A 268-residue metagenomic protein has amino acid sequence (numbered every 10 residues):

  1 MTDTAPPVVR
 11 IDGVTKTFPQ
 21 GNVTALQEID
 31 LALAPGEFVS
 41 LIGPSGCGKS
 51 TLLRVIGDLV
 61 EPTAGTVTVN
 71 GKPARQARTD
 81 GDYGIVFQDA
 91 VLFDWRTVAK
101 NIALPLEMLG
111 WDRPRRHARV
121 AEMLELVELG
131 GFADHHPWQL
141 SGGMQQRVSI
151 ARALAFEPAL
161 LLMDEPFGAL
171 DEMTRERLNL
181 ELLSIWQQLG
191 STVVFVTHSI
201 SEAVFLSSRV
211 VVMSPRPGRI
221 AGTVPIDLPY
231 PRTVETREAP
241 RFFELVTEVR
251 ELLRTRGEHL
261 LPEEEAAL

Functional and structural regions predicted by a protein language model:
I42-P44: The feature captures the beta-strand-to-loop junction immediately N-terminal to the Walker
G57: Helix-to-loop junction immediately C-terminal to a conserved catalytic motif
K72-D89, M108-H117, V234-A239: ABC ATPase NBD coupling module
R96-L104: Short coil-to-helix segment of the ABC ATPase nucleotide-binding domain corresponding to the Q-loop/switch region
E107, P114-F132, S184: Conserved ABC ATPase "signature" region
H135-W138, F156: Conserved signature/switch motifs of ABC ATPase nucleotide-binding domains
